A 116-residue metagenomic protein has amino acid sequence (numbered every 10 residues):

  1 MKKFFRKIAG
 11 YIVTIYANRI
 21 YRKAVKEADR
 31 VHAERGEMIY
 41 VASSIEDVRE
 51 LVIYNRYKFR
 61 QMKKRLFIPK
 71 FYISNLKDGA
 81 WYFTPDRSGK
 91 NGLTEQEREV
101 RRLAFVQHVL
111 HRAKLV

Functional and structural regions predicted by a protein language model:
K2-V116: Acidic/polar low-complexity segments and flexible, solvent-exposed patches
